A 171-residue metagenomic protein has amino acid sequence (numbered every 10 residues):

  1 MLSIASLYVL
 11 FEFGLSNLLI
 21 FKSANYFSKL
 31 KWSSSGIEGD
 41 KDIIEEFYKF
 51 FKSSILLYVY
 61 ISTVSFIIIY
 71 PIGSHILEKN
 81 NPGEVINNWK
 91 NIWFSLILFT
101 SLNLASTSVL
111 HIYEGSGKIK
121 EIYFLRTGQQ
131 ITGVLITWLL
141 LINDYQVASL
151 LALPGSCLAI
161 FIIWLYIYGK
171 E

Functional and structural regions predicted by a protein language model:
M1-S34, T100-S106, I160-F161: Small-residue-rich midsections of specific transmembrane alpha-helices
S3, I55, V59, T63 (+5 more regions): Residue-level signature of the transmembrane alpha-helical core of multi-pass small-molecule transporters
I4, L19, S23, F27 (+8 more regions): Hydrophobic/aromatic residues within transmembrane alpha-helices of membrane transport systems, especially the TMDs
L7-L10, F66-S74, V134-L139, I162-I167: Membrane-embedded alpha-helical segments of multi-pass transporters/permeases
F13, N17-L77, N91: Membrane-water interface segments that mark the loop-to-transmembrane alpha-helix transition
T63, I67-S108, Y123, I160: Alpha-helical transmembrane segments of multi-pass membrane proteins
F94, Y123-E171: Hydrophobic alpha-helical transmembrane segments
T100-F124, Y145-A148, G169: Membrane-interface junctions at transmembrane-helix termini in multi-pass inner-membrane proteins
